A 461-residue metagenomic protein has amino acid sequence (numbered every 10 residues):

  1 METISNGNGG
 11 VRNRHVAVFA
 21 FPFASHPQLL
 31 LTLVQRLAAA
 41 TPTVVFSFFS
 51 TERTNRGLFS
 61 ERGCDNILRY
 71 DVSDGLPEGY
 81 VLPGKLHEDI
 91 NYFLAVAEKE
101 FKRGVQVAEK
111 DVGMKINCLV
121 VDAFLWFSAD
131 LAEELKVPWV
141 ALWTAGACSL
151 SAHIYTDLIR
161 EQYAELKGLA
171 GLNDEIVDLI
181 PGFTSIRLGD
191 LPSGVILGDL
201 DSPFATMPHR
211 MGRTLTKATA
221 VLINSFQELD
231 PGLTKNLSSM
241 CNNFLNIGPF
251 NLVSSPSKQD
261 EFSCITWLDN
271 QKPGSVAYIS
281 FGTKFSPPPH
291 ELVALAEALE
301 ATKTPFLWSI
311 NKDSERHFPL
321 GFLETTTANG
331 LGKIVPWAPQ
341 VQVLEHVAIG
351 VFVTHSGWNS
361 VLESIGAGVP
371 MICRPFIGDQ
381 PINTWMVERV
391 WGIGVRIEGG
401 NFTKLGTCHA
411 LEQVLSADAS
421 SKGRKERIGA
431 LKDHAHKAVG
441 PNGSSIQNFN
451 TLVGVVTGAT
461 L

Functional and structural regions predicted by a protein language model:
M1-L461: Glycosyltransferase specificity loop/lid
